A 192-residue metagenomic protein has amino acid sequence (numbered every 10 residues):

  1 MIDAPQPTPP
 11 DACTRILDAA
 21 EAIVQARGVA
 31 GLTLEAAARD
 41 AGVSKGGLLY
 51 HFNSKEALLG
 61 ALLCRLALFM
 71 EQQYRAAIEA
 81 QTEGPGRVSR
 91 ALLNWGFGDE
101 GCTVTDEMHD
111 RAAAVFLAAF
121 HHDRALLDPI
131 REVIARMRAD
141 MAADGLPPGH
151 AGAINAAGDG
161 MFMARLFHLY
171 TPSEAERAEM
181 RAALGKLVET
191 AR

Functional and structural regions predicted by a protein language model:
M1-D11: N-terminal intrinsically disordered/low-complexity leader segments
R15, A19, I23-A57, A61: Helix-turn-helix
A19-A26, Q73-A76, A157-A164: Solvent-exposed, amphipathic alpha-helical segments
C64-F69: Short, basic, alpha-helical segments at the C-terminal edge of helix-turn-helix-like DNA-binding modules
Q72-R111: Hydrophobic alpha-helical connector segments
T103-E107, R124-R192: Hydrophobic/aromatic-rich alpha-helical bundle segments in the mid-to-C-terminal region
A113-F120: Generic transmembrane alpha-helix motif of multi-pass integral membrane proteins
